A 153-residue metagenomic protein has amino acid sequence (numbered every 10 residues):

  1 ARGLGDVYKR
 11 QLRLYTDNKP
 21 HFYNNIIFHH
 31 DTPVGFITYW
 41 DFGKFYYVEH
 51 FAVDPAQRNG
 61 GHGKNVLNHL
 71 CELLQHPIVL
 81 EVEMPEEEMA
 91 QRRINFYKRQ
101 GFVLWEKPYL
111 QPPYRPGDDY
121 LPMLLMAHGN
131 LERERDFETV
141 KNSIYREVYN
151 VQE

Functional and structural regions predicted by a protein language model:
A1-Y8: Short, small-residue-biased leader/transition segments that mark boundaries at the very start of proteins
T16-I26, D119: A short helix-loop-beta-strand connector motif used in the catalytic cores of GNAT acetyltransferases and, in some
I26, D31-D41, Y46-A52: Conserved beta-strand in the GNAT
H30-D31, A56, G129-R133: Short loop segments at secondary-structure junctions
V53, N59-E72: Conserved acetyl-CoA-binding loop-helix of GNAT-fold acetyltransferases
L74-M89: Conserved GNAT acetyl-CoA-binding A-motif
E81, R92-I94, K98-D118: Conserved catalytic-core motifs of GNAT/GCN5-like acyltransferases
M89-A90, L110-E153: C-terminal "cap" of GNAT-fold acetyltransferases
